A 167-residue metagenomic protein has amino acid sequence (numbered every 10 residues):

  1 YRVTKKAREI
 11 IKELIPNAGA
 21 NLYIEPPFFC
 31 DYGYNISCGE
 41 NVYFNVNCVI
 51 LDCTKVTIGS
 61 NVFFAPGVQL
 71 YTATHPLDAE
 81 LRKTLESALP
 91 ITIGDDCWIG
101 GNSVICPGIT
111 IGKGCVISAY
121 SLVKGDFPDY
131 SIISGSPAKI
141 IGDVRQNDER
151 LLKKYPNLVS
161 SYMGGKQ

Functional and structural regions predicted by a protein language model:
Y1-N21, A138-Q167: Terminal amphipathic alpha-helical/low-complexity segments used for targeting or macromolecular assembly
T4, F28-C38, Y43-T110, S136-P137 (+1 more regions): Flexible, glycine/small-residue-enriched loop-and-beta-strand segment within the central core of proteins
Y32, G94, W98, V116-S118 (+2 more regions): A generic "structured core" feature
T72, S118, K124-G125, I141-D143: Conserved acidic donor-binding loop of glycosyltransferase catalytic domains
G101-V116, S121-D126: Beta-rich strand-turn-strand
F127-D129, S134-P137: Acidic, glycine-centered active-site loop in nucleotide-sugar glycosyltransferases
